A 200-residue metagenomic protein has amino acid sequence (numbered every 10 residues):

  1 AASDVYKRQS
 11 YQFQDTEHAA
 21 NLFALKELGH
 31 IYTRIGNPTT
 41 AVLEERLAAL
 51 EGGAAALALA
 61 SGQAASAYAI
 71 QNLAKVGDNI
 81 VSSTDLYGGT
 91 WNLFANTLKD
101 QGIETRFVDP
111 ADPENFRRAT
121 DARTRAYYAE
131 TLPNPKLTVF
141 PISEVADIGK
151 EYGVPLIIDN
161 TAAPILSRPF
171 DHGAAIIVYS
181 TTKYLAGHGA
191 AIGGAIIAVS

Functional and structural regions predicted by a protein language model:
A2-Y6: Short, small-residue-biased leader/transition segments that mark boundaries at the very start of proteins
K7-F13, E17: C-terminal substrate-binding/catalytic lobe of Rossmann-fold NAD(P)-dependent oxidoreductases
Q12, G52, V199: Residue-level marker of positions within ordered structural domains that often coincide with functionally constrained
D15-A67, G89-T97: Conserved N-terminal alpha-helix of the aminotransferase class I/II PLP-enzyme fold
A56-S200: Conserved PLP-enzyme active-site core in the AAT-like
